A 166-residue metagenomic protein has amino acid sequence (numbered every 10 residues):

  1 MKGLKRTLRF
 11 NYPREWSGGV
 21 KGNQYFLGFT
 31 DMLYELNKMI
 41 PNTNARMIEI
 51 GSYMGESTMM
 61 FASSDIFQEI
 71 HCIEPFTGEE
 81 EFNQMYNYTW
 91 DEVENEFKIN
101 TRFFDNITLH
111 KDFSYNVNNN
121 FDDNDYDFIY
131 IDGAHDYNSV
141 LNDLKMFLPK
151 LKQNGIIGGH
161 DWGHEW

Functional and structural regions predicted by a protein language model:
M1-W166: A short alpha-helical cap/connector motif
